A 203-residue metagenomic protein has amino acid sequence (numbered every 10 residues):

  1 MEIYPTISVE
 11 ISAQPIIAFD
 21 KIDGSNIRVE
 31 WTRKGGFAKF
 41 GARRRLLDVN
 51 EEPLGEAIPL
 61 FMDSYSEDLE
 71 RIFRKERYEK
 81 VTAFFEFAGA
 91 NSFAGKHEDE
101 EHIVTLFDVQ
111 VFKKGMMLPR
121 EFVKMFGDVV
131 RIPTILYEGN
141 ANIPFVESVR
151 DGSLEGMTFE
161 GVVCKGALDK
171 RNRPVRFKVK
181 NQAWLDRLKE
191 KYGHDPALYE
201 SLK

Functional and structural regions predicted by a protein language model:
M1-K203: Core nucleotide-handling region used for phosphoryl-transfer chemistry
